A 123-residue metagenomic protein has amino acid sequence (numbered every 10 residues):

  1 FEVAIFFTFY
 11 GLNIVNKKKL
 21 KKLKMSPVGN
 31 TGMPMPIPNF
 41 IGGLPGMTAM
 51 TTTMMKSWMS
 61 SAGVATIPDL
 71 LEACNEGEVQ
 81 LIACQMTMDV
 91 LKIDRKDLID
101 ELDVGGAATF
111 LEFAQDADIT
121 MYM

Functional and structural regions predicted by a protein language model:
V3-F9, I82-Q85: Short internal beta-strands
Y10-L12, D89-V90: Gly/Ser/Thr-rich loops at beta-strand to alpha-helix junctions that form or flank small-molecule/cofactor-binding
G11-M25: N-terminal beta-loop-helix "entrance" segment that forms/cooperates in small-molecule cofactor or anionic ligand
L23-T66: A glycine-rich helix N-cap at a beta->alpha junction
T51-M54, M59-G105, T109: A charged, amphipathic interaction segment
Q80, I119-T120: Short, well-ordered beta-strand core segments
